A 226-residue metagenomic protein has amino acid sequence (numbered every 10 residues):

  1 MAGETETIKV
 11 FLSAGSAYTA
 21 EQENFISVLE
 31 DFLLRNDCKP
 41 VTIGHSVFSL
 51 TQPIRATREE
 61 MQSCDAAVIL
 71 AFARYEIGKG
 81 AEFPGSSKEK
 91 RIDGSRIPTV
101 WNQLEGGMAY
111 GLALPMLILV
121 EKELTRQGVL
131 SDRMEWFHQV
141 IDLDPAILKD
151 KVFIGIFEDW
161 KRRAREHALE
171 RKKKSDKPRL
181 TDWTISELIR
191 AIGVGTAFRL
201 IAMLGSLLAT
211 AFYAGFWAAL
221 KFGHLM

Functional and structural regions predicted by a protein language model:
M1-A67: Conserved N-terminal substructure of TIR/SEFIR domains
A20, E76-G78, L124-V129: Short catalytic/ligand-binding loop motif for oxyanion handling, primarily in non-cytosolic enzymes, centered on
P40, L114-L117: Hydrophobic anchor at the start of a short beta-strand that flanks the dinucleotide cofactor-binding loop
S46-Y110: TIR-domain catalytic/interaction hotspot
A67-L70, M116-V120: Short hydrophobic alpha-helical runs that function as membrane-insertion/retention elements
R126-T196: C-terminal interaction surface of TIR/SEFIR-family domains
A191, G195, M203, L208-G215: Extended low-complexity, polyampholyte segments enriched in Ser/Thr/Pro and acidic residues
Y213-M226: Juxtamembrane boundary at the C-terminal end of a transmembrane helix
